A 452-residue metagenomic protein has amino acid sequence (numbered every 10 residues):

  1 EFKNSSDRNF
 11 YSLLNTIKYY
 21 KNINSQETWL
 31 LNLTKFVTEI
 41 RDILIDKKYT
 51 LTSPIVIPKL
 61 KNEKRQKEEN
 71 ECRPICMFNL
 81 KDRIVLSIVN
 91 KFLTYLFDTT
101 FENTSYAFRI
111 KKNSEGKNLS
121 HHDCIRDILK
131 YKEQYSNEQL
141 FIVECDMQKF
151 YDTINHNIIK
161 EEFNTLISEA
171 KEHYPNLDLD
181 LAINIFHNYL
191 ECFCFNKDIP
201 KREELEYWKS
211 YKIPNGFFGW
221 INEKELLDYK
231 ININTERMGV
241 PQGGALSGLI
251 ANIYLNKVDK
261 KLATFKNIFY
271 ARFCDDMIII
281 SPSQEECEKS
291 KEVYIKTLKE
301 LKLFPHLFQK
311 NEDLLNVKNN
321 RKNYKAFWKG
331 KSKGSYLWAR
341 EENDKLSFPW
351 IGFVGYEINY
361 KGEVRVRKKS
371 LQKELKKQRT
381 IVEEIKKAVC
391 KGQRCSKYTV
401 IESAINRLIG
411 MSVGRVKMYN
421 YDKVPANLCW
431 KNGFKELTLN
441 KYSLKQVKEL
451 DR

Functional and structural regions predicted by a protein language model:
E1-D46, T50, K64, R452: Non-catalytic, polymerase-adjacent accessory regions of viral genome-replication enzymes
K21-I23, I55-I84, F101-G116, L205-I221 (+1 more regions): Short, conserved non-catalytic motifs in the polymerase core
K61-E63, N79-D82, M147-Y151, S283 (+1 more regions): Short, flexible loop/turn elements at secondary-structure junctions
L86-H156: Active-site-proximal segment of RNA-dependent polymerases
T100-E115, P175-N188, F269-F273, H306-L314: Short, glycine/acidic-rich hinge or "gate" loops at secondary-structure transitions that mediate conformational
S136-C274, I278-I295: Conserved polymerase palm-domain catalytic core
M238, E288, L301, K333-R452: Active-site and adjacent loop segments of nucleotide-processing enzymes that use two-metal-ion phosphate chemistry
K299-W350: Conserved catalytic core of two-metal-ion nucleotidyltransferases
